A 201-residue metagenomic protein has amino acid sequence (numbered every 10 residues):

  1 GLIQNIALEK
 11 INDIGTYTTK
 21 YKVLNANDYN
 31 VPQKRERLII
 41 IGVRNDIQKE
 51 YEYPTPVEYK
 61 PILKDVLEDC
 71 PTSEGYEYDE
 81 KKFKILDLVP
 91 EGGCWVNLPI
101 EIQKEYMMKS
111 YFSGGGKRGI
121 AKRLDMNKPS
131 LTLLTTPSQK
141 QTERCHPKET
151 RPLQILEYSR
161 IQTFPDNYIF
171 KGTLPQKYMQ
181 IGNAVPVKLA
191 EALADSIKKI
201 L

Functional and structural regions predicted by a protein language model:
G1-I120: Class I S-adenosyl-L-methionine
E80-L201: C-terminal target-recognition/interaction regions appended to catalytic cores
